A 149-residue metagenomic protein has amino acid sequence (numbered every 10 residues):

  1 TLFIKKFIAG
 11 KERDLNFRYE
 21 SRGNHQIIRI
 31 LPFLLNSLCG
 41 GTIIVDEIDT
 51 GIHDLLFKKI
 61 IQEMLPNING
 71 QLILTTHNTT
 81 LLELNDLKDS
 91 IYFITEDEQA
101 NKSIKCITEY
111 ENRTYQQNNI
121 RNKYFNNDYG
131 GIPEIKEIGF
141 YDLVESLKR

Functional and structural regions predicted by a protein language model:
T1-L35, T42, I48-I52: Conserved ABC ATPase signature
N36-S37, E83: Short glycine/serine/proline-enriched coil/turn segments at secondary-structure junctions
G40-T42, Q71: Residue-level preference for the first positions of well-ordered beta-strands
I43-I44, C106: C-terminal structured domain segments across diverse proteins
V45-E47, T75-T76: Short His-Asn-centered micro-motif
H53-K58: Short alpha-helix of the ABC ATPase nucleotide-binding domain corresponding to the H-loop/switch region
K59-R149: C-terminal lobe/lid and adjacent interdomain/linker elements of RecA-like ASCE P-loop ATPase modules
